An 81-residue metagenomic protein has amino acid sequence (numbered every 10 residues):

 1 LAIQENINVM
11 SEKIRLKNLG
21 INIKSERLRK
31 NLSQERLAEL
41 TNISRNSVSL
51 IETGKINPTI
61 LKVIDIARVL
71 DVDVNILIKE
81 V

Functional and structural regions predicted by a protein language model:
I3-R29: A short, Lys/Arg-rich alpha-helix, primarily the initiator
I21-L40, D65: Short basic helix-loop element that most often maps to the first helix and adjoining turn of HTH DNA-binding modules
I23, L37-A38, V48-I51, L77: Conserved hydrophobic/aromatic packing and binding residues within compact polymer-binding modules
N42-I56: Recognition helix of helix-turn-helix/homeodomain-like DNA-binding domains that insert into the DNA major groove
K55-D65: Short, basic-rich loop-to-helix N-cap that marks the start of a DNA-contacting helix
D71-V81: Short C-terminal boundary/hinge segments that cap the last helix of small helical domains
